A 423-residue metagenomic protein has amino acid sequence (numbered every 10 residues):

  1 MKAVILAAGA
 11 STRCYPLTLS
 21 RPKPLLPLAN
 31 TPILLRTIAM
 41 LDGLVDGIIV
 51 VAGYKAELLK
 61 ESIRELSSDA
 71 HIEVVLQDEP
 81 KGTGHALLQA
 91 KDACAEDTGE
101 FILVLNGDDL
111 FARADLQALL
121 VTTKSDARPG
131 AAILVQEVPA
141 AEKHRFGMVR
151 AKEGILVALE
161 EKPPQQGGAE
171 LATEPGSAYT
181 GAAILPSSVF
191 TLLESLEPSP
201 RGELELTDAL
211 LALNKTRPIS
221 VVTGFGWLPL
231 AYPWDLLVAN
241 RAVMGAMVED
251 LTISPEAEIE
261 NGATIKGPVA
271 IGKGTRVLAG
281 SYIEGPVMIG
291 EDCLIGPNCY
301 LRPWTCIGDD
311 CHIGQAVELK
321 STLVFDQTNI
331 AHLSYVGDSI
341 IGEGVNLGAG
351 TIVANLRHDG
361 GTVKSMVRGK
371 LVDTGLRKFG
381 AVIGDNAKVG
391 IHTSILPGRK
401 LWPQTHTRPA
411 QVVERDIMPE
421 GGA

Functional and structural regions predicted by a protein language model:
M1-A3, E174-E260: Conserved alpha/beta core of the MobA/IspD/sugar-nucleotide pyrophosphorylase nucleotidyltransferase superfamily
K2-I5, R13, L26-P27, T31-V104 (+1 more regions): Conserved N-terminal catalytic core of the sugar/cofactor nucleotidyltransferase
A10, D108-D109, A263: Active-site metal-binding loops of divalent metal-dependent hydrolases
L19-P24: Short alpha-helical oligomerization interface
E73, A112-P200: Conserved core of the sugar-phosphate nucleotidyltransferase
F111-A112, L185, L347, V413: Hydrophobic/aromatic residue at the end of a short beta strand that borders the catalytic acidic motif
V157-K162, A239-N240, S339: Beta-strand scaffold of nucleotide-dependent catalytic cores
T252-A423: Structural signal for interior beta-strand "rungs" in well-ordered beta-sheet cores of soluble enzyme domains
